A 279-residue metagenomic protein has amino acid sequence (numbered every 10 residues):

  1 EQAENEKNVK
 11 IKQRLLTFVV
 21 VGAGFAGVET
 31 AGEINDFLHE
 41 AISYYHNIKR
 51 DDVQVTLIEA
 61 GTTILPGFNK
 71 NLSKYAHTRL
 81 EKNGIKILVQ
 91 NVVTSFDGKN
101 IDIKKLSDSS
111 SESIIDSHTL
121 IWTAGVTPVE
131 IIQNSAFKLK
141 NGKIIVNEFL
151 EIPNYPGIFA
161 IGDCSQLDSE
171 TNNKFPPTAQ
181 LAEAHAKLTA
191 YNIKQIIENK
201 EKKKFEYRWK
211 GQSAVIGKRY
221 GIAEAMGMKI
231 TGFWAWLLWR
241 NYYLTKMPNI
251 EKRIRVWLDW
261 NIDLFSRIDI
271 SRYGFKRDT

Functional and structural regions predicted by a protein language model:
E1-K7, N100, S113-A184, Y191: FAD-site-proximal beta/loop scaffold in flavoenzymes
E1-V21, F37, K104-S110, I121: FAD-binding core/adjacent interface of flavoenzyme oxidoreductases
Q2-Q13, I48, N199-Y207: A short alpha-helix-loop-beta-strand transition element characteristic of N-terminal alpha/beta dinucleotide-binding
R14-F18, E33-N91: Rossmann-like dinucleotide-binding cores of NAD(P)H-dependent redox enzymes
G27-V28: N-terminal Rossmann-fold NAD(P) dinucleotide-binding loop
V89-N100: A conserved short coil-to-beta-strand element within the FAD-binding core of flavoproteins
L181, A190-T279: C-terminal, flexible cofactor-proximal segment of oxidoreductases
